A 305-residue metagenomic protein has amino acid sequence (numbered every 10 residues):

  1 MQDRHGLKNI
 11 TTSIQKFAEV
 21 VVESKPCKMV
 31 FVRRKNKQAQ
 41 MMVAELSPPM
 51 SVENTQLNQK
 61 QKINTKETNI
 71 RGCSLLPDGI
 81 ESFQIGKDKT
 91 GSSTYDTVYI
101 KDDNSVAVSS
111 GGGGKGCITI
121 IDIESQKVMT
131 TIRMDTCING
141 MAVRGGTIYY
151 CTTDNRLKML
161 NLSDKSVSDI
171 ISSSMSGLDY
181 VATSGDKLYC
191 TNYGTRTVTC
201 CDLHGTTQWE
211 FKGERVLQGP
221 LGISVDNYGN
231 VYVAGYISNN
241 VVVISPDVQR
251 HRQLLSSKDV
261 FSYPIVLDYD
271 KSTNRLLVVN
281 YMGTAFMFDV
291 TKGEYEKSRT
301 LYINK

Functional and structural regions predicted by a protein language model:
M1-K60, S74-L76, D179, Q249 (+2 more regions): Protein-protein interaction scaffold domains that mediate dimerization/oligomerization
N58-N64, F83-T90, Q126-R133, K165-S173 (+3 more regions): A short beta-strand motif characteristic of beta-propeller blades
E67-L76, T90-S105, M134-T152, S173-G194 (+3 more regions): Beta-rich, blade/repeat-based domains predominating in secreted/periplasmic proteins but also intracellular
G111-G113, T153-D154, Y193, Y236 (+1 more regions): Short loop/turn segments immediately following the C-termini of beta-strands
K115-I118, R156-K158, R196-V198, N239-V242 (+1 more regions): Structural signal for beta-propeller blades
D122-Q126, N161-K165, D202-T206, S245-Q249 (+1 more regions): Short loop/turn segments that connect beta-strands within beta-propeller blades
T191, T195-C200, Q208-P246: Loop/turn-rich, solvent-exposed surfaces of beta-rich toroidal or solenoidal domains
S262-K305: Blade-level signature of beta-propeller repeat domains, shared across WD40, Kelch, NHL, RCC1 and BNR/Asp-box propellers
